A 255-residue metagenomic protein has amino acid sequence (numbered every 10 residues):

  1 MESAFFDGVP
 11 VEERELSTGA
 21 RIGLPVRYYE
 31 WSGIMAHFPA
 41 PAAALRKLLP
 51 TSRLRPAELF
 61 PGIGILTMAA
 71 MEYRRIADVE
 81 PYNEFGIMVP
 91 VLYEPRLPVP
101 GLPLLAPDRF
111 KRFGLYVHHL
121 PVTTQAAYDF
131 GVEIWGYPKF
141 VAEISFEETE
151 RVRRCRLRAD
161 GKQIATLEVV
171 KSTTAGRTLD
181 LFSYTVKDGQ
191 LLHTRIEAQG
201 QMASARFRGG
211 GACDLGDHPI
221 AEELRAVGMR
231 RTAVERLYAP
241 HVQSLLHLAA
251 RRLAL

Functional and structural regions predicted by a protein language model:
M1-A69, Y73-D78, Y82, R225-R236 (+2 more regions): N-terminal domain-onset segments
M1-G19, H119-L255: Interaction-surface and assembly-scaffold signal
A36-F38, V89, G211-C213: Short beta-strand element of the conserved SAM-dependent methyltransferase core
M68-I164: Aromatic- and glycine-enriched beta-alpha-beta binding-site module
